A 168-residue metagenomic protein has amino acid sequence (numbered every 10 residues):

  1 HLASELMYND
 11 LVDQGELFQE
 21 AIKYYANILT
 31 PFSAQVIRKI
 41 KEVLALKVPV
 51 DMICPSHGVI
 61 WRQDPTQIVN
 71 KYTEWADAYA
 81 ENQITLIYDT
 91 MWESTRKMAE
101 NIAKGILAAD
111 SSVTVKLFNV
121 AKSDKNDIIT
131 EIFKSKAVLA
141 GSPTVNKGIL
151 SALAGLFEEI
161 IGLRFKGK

Functional and structural regions predicted by a protein language model:
H1-P55, I60-Q63: Metallo-beta-lactamase
M52-A80, G155: Short N-terminal or domain-adjacent regulatory/targeting segments
T90-M91, T144: Residue-level signal for short, function-critical loop segments
T95-A99, A103, L153: Short, highly selective alpha-helical patches that border small-molecule cofactor pockets in redox/cofactor-processing
E100-V115: Short helix-loop-beta junction
F118-N119: Small-residue-rich helix-loop
S123-K168: Helix-loop-strand module that forms the ligand-binding subsite of alpha/beta enzymes
